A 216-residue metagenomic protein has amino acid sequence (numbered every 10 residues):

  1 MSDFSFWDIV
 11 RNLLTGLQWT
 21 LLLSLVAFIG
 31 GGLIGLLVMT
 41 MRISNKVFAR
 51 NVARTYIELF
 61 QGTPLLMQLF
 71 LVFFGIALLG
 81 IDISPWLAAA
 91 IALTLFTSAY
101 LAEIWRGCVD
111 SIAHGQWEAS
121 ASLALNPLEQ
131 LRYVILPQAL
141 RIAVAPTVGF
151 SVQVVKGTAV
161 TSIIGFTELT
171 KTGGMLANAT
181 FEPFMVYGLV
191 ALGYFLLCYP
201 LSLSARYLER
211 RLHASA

Functional and structural regions predicted by a protein language model:
M1-A216: Transmembrane alpha-helices and adjacent helix-loop boundaries
